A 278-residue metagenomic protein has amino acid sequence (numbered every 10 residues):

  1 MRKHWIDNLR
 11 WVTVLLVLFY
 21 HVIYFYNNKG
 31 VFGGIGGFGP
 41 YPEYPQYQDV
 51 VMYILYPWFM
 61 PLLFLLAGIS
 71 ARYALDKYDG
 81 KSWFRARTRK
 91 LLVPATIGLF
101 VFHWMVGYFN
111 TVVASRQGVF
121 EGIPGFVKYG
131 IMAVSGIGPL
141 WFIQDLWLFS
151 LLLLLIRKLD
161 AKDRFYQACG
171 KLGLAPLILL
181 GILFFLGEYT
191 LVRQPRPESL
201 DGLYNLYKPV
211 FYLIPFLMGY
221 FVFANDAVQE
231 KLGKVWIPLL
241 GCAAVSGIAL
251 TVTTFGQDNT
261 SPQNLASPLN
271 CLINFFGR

Functional and structural regions predicted by a protein language model:
M1-R278: Alpha-helical transmembrane segments and their immediate juxtamembrane cytosolic regions
